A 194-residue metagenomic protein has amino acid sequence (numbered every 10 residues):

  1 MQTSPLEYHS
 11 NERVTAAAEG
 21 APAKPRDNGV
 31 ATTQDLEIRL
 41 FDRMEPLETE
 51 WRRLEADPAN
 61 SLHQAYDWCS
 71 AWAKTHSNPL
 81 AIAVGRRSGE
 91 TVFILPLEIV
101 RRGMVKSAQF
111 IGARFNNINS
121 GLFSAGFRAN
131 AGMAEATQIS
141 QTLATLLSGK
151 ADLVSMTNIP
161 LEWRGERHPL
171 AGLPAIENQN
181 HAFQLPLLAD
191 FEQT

Functional and structural regions predicted by a protein language model:
M1-T194: N-acyltransferase acceptor-side catalytic subdomain
